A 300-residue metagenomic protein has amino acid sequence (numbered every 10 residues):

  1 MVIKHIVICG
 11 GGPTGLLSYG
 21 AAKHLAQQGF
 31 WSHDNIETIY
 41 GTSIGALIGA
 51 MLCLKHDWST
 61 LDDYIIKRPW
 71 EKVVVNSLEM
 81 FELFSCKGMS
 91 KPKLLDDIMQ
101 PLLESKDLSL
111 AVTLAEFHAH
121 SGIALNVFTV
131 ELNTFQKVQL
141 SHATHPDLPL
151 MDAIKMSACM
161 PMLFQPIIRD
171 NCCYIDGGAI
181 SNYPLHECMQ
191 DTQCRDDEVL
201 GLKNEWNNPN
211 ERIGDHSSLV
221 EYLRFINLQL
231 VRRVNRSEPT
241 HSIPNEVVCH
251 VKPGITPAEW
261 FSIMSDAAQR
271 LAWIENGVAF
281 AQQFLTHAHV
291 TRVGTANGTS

Functional and structural regions predicted by a protein language model:
M1-T42, L47-S300: Patatin-like phospholipase
